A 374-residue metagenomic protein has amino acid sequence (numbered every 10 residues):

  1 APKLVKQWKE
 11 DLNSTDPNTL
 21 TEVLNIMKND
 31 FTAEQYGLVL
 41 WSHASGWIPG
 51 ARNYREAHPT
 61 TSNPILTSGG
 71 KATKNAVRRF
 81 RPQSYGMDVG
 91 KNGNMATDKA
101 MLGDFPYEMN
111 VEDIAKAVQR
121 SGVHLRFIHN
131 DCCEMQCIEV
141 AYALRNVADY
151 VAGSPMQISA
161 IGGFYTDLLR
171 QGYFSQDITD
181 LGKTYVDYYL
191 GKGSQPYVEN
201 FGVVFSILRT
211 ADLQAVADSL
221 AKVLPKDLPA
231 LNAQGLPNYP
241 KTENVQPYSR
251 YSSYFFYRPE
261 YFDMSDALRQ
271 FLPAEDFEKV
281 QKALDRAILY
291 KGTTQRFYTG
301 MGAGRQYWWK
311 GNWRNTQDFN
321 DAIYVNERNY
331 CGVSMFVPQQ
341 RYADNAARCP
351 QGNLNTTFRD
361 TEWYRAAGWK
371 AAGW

Functional and structural regions predicted by a protein language model:
A1-E34: N-terminal extension/subdomain marker
Q35-G37, F127: Structural motif
V39-S42: Short beta-strand segments
W47-G50: Short acidic/His/Gly/Ser-rich catalytic and metal-binding motifs that mark active-site loops of diverse hydrolases
R52-S68: Aromatic- and acidic-residue-enriched segments that line the glycan-binding/catalytic groove of carbohydrate-active
I65-W374: Terminal, contiguous helix-loop blocks that mediate binding/assembly
